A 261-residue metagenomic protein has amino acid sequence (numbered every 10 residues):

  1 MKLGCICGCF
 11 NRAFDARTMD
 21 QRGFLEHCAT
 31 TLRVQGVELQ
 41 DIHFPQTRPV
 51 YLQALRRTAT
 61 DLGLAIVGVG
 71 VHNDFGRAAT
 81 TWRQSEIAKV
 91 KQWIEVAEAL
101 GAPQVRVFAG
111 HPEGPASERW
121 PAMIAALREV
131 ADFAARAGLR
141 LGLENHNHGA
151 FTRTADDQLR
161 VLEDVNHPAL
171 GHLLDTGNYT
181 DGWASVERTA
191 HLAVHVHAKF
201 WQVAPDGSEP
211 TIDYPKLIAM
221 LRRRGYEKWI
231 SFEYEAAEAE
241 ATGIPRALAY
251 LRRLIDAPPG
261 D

Functional and structural regions predicted by a protein language model:
M1-A99, H167, V203, A237 (+1 more regions): N-terminal pre-domain/capping segments
L3-G8, Q35-L39, I66-V71, V105-V107 (+4 more regions): Hydrophobic faces of well-ordered beta-strands that scaffold small-molecule active sites in alpha/beta enzyme cores
C5, C28, A59, A97 (+7 more regions): Conserved, mostly hydrophobic/aromatic
C9-N11, D41-H43, H72-F75, A109-E113 (+4 more regions): Active-site-proximal loop/turn and secondary-structure-junction residues that shape catalytic pockets, frequently
F10-Q21, L25, T81, S117 (+5 more regions): Gly/Pro-rich active-site loop or hairpin
E26, Q53, T58-A65, G76-H172 (+2 more regions): Active-site acidic/histidine proton-transfer and metal-coordination neighborhood in alpha/beta enzyme cores
T31-L32, L100, H191, R224: Structural motif
